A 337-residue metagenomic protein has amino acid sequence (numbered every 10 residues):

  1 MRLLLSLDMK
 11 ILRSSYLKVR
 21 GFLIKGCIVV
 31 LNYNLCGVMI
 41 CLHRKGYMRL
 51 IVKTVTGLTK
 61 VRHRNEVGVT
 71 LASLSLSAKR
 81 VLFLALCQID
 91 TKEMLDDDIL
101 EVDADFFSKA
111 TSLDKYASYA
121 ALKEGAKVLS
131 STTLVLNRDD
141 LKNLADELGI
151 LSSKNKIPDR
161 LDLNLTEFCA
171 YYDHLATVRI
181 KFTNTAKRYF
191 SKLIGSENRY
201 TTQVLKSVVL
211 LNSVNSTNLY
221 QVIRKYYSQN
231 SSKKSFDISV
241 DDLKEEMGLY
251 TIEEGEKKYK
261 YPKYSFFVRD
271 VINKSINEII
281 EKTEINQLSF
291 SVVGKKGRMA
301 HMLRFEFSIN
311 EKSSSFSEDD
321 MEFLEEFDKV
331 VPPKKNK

Functional and structural regions predicted by a protein language model:
L4-S6, I28: Terminal-region recognition feature
L7, L12, L17, L23 (+2 more regions): Short hydrophobic targeting helices and cationic amphipathic motifs that mediate membrane/organellar targeting
G26-K337: Charged, alpha-helix-forming regions
